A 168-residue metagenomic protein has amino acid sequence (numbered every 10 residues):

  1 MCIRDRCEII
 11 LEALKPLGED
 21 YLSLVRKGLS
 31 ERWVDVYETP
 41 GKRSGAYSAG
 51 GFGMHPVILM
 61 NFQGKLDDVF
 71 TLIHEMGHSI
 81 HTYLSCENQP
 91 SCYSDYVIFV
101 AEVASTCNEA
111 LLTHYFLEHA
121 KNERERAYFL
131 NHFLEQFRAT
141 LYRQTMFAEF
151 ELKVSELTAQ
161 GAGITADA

Functional and structural regions predicted by a protein language model:
I3-A168: Cation-handling catalytic/transport regions enriched in His/Asp/Glu
